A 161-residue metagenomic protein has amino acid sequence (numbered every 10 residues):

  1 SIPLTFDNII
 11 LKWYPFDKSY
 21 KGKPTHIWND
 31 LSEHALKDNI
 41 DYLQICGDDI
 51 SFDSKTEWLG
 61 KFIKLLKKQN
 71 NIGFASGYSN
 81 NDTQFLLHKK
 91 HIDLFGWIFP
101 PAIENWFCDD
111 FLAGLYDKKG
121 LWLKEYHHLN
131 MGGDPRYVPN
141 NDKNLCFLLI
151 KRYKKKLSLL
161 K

Functional and structural regions predicted by a protein language model:
P3-I40: Active-site-proximal specificity loops/subdomain of glycosyltransferases
I40-S51: Short beta-strand-to-loop acidic/aromatic patch adjacent to the donor-nucleotide binding site
S54-F74: Conserved donor-nucleotide/metal-binding helix-loop-beta segment in metal-dependent transferases, i.e., the alpha-helix
G73-F85: Short beta-strand-to-loop element that shapes/binds the nucleotide-sugar donor at the catalytic cleft/hinge
G77-N80, I98-I103: Active-site rim elements
T83-G96: Conserved nucleotide-sugar donor-binding and metal-coordinating catalytic region shared by glycosyltransferases
E104-W106, D110-K161: C-terminal catalytic/acceptor-binding lobe
